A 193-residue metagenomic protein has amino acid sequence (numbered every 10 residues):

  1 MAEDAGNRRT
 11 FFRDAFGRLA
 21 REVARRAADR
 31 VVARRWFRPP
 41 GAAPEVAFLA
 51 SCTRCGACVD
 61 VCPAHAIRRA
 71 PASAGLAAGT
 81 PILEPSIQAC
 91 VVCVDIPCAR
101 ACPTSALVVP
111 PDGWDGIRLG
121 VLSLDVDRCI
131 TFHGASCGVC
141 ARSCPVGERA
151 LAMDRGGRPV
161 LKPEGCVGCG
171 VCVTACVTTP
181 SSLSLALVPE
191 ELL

Functional and structural regions predicted by a protein language model:
M1-L193: Non-ligating segments of multi-cofactor redox enzymes
